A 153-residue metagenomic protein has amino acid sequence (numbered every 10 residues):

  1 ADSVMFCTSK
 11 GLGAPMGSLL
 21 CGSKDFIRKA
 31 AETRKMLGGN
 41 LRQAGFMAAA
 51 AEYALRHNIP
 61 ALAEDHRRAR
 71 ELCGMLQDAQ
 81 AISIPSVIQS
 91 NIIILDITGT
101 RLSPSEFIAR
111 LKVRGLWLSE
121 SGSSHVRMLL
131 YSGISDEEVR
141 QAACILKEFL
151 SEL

Functional and structural regions predicted by a protein language model:
A1-G99: Active-site C-terminal subdomain of aminotransferase-like
S9-K10, S103, S123: Short, ordered loop/turn segments at secondary-structure junctions
C21-S23, S103, E137: Short, hinge-like loop/turn segments at secondary-structure boundaries
L72, L76, L111-R114, L146: Hydrophobic alpha-helical packing residues
I82, W117-L118: A short, conserved structural fragment
P85-Q89, R110, S121-S123: A structural signal for short secondary-structure junctions
I94-V113, S119: A C-terminal functional module that forms or caps the active site or interfaces directly with catalytic machinery
E106, R114, S124-L153: PLP-dependent enzyme catalytic core of the Aspartate aminotransferase-like
